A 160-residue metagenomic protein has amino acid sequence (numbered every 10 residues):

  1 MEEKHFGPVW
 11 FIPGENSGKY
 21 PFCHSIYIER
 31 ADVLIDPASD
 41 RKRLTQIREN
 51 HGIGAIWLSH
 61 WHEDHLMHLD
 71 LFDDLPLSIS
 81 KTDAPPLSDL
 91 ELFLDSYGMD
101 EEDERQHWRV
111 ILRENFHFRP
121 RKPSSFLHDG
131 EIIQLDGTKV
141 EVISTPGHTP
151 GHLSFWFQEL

Functional and structural regions predicted by a protein language model:
E2-I47, S154-L160: Conserved beta-strand hairpin/beta-sheet module of binuclear metal-dependent hydrolase folds, prominently
K4, Y20, R119, L135-G137 (+1 more regions): A generic fold-level signal
H5-P13, R109-F116, D136-V140: Short Pro/Gly-enriched beta-strand edge/turn motifs at strand-loop
F6, E29, N50, F72-D74 (+1 more regions): Short, well-ordered coil/turn elements that cap or connect secondary structure elements
G7, I35, S59, I79 (+1 more regions): Single, functionally critical "micro-switch" positions that shape active/binding sites and transmembrane helices
N16, P21, S39-I132: Active-site HxH/HxHxD metal-binding segment of metal-dependent hydrolases
I26, I132-I133: Conserved A-loop
D32-L34, S39, S124-S125, I132 (+1 more regions): Metallo-beta-lactamase
